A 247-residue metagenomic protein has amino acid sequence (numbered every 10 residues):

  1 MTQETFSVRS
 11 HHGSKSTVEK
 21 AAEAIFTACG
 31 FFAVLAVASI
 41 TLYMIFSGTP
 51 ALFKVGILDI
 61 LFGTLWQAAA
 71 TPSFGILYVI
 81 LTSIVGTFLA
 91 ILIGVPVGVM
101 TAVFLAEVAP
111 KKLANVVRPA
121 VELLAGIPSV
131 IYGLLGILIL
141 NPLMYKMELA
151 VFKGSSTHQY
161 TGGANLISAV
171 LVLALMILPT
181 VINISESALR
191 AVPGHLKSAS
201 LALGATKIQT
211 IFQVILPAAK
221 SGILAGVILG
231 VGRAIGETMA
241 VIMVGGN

Functional and structural regions predicted by a protein language model:
M1-G30: Transmembrane alpha-helical segments of polytopic membrane transport and secretion proteins
E23, V97-G136: Cytoplasmic-entry segments and transmembrane alpha-helices of multi-pass inner-membrane transporters
C29-F46: N-terminal signal-anchor transmembrane alpha helix
A38-S39, P96-V103, A120, I131-L134 (+6 more regions): Membrane-embedded alpha-helices of multi-pass transport/permease systems
K54-F74, G133-L175, G245-G246: Membrane-interfacial helix termini and adjacent extracytoplasmic/periplasmic loops of multi-pass transporters
I76-F104: Transmembrane alpha-helix signature in integral membrane proteins
P110-N115, P193-A225: Amphipathic cytosolic juxtamembrane alpha-helices at the membrane-cytosol interface of multi-pass membrane transporters
L123, I127, I184-S185, K207-I242: Transmembrane alpha-helices
